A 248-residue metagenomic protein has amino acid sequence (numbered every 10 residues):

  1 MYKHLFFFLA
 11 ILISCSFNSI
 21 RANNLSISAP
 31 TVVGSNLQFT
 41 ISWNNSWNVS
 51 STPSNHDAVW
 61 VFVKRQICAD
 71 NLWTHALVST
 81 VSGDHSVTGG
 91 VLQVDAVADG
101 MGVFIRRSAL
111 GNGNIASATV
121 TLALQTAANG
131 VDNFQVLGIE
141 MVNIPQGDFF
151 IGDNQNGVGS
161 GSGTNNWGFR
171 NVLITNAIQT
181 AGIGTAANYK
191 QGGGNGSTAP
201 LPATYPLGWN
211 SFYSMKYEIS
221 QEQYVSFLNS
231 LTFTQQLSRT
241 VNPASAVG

Functional and structural regions predicted by a protein language model:
M1-L25: Bacterial Sec-dependent N-terminal signal peptides
N24-V33: Short amphipathic beta-strand and strand-loop transition segments with alternating hydrophobic
S35-L37: Structural beta-strand segments of beta-rich domains
T40-P53: Short amphipathic, basic-aromatic surface patches that mediate peripheral association with negatively charged
S51-V61: Short coil-to-beta strand junction motifs in C2/discoidin
W60-K64, F150: Beta-strand signatures of extracellular beta-sandwich domains
A69, T74-L110, D153-G248: Active-site microenvironments of metalloenzymes and redox enzymes
G90-D148, Q155-G159: Acidic, Ser/Thr/Gly/Pro-rich low-complexity segments and short DxT(G/T)-type signature motifs
